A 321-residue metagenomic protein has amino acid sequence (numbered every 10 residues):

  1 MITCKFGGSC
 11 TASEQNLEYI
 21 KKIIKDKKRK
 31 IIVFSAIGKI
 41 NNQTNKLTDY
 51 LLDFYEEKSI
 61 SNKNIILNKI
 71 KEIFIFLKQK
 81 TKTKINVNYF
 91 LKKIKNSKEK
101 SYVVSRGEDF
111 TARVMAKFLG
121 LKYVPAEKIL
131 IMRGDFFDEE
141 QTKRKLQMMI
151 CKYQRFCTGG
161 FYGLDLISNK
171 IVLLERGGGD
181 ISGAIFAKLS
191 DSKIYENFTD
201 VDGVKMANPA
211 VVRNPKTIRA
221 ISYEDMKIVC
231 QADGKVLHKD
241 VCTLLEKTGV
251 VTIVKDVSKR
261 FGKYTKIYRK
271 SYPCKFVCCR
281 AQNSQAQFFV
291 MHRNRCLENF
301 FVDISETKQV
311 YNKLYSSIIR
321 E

Functional and structural regions predicted by a protein language model:
M1, R155, V251, Y264 (+1 more regions): A residue-level signal for beta-strand positions that form part of recognition/binding surfaces within mature
M1-L237, N299-D303: Nucleotide/pyrophosphate-binding catalytic subdomain
I20-K22, D49-L51, K247, R269-K270 (+1 more regions): Short, solvent-exposed amphipathic alpha-helical segments in soluble enzyme and RNA/protein-processing domains
L189, E246-K247, V254, L297 (+1 more regions): Structural preference for solvent-exposed beta-strand-turn elements and adjacent flexible terminal/loop segments within
S222-P273: A conserved active-site cap/scaffold subdomain adjacent to cofactor or substrate pockets
T265-E321: A conserved regulatory-domain signal marking ACT and ACT-like small-molecule sensing domains and adjacent regulatory
